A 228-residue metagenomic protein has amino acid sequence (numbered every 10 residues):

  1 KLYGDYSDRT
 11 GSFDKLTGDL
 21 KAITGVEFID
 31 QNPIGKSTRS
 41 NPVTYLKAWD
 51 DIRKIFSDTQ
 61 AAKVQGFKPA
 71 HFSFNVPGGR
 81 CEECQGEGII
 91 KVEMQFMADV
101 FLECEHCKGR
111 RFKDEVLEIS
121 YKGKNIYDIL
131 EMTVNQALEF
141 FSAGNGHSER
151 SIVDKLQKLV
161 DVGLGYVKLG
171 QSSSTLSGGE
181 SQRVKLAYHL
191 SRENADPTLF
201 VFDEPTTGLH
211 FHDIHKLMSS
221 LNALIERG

Functional and structural regions predicted by a protein language model:
K1-G228: Conserved phosphate-binding elements of NTP-dependent enzyme cores
